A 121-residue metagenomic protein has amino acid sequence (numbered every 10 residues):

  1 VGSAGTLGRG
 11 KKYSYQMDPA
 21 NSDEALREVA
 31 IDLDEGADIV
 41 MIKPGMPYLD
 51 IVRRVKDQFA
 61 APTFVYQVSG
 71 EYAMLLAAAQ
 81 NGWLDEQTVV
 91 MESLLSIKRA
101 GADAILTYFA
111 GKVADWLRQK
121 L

Functional and structural regions predicted by a protein language model:
V1-L121: Alpha/beta enzyme core
